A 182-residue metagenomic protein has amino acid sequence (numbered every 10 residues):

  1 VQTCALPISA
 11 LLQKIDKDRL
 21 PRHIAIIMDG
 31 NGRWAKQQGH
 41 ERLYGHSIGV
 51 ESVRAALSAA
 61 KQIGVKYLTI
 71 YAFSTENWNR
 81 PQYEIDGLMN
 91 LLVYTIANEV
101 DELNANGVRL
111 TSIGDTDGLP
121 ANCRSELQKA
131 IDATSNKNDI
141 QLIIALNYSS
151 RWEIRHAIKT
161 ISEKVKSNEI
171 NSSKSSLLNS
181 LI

Functional and structural regions predicted by a protein language model:
V1-T3: N-terminal secretory leader/proregion of peptide precursors and effectors
A5-I182: Flexible, compositionally biased loop and terminal segments
